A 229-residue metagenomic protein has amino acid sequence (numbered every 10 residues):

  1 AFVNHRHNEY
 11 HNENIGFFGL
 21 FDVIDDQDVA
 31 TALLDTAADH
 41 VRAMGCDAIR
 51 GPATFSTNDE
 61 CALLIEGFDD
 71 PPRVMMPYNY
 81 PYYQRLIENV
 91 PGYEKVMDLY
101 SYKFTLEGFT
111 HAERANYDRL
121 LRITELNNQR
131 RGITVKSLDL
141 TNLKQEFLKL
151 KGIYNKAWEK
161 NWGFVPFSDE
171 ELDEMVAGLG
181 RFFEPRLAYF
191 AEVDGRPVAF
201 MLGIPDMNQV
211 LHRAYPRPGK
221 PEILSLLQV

Functional and structural regions predicted by a protein language model:
A1-Y10, S137-V229: A conserved beta-strand-loop-helix scaffold within acyl/acetyltransferase catalytic domains
F2-R6, F21-V23, T54-S56, E107 (+1 more regions): An acidic- and aromatic-residue-enriched active-site/binding cleft used to recognize and process polar
H11-Y93, P218-V229: Acyl-donor binding region in acyl/amide transferases
F17, T134, F190: Conserved beta-strand positions that form and line the central face of beta-propeller blades
H40-R42, N89-E94, E125-L126, G180-R181 (+1 more regions): A general structural signal for short secondary-structure junctions and capping/turn motifs
R50, S101-K103, F190, L202: Short beta-strand segments
F55-L63, F104-E113, P205-H212: Flexible glycine/acidic-rich beta-alpha junction loops that bind and position SAM and/or redox cofactors in anaerobic
P77-W162, L187: Acyltransferase donor/substrate-recognition loop-hinge adjacent to the catalytic core
